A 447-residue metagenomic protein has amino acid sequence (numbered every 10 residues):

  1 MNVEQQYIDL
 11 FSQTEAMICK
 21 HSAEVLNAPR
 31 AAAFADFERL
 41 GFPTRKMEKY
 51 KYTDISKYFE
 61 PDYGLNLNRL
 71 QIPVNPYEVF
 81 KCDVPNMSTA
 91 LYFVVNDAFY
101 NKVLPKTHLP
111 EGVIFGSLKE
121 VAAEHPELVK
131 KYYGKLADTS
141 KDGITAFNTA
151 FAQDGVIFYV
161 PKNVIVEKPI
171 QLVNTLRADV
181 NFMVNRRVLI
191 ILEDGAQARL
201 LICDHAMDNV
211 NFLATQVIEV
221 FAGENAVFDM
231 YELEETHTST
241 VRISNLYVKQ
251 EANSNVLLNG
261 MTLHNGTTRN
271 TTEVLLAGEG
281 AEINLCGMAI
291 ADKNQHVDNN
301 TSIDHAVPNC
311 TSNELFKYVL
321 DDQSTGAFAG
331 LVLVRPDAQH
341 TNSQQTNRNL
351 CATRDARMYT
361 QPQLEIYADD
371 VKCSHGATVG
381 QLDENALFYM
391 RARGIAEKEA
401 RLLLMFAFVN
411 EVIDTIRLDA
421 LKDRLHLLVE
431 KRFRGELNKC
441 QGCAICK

Functional and structural regions predicted by a protein language model:
M1-A146, L315, D321: N-terminal amphipathic, basic helical "cap/leader" segment at the start of enzyme domains
K106, E111, E124-F388, A392-I395 (+1 more regions): Conserved beta-strand/loop scaffold segments within soluble protein domains that form the structured core and edges
